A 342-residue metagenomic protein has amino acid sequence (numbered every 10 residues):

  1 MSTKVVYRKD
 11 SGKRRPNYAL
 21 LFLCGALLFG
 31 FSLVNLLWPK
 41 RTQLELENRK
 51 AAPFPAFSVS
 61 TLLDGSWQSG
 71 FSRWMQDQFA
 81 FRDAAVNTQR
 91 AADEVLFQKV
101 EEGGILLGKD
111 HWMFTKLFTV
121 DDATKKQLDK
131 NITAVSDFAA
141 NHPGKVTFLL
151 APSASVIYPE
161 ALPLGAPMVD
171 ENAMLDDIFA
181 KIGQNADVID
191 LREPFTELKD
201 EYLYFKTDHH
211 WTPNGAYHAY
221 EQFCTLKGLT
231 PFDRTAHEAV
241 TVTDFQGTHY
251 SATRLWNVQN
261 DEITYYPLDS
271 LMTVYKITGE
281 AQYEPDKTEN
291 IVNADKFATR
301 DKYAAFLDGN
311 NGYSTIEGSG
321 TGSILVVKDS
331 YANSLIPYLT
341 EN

Functional and structural regions predicted by a protein language model:
M1-N342: Extracellular glycan-modifying ectodomains
